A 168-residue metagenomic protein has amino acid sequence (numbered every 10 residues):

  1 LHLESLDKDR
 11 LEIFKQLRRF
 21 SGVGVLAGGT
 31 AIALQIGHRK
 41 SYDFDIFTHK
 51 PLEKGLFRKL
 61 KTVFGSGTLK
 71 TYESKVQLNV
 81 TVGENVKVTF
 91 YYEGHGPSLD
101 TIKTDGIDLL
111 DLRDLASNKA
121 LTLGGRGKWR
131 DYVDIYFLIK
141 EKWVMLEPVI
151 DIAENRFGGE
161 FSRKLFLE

Functional and structural regions predicted by a protein language model:
L1-E168: Compositionally biased terminal segments of proteins
